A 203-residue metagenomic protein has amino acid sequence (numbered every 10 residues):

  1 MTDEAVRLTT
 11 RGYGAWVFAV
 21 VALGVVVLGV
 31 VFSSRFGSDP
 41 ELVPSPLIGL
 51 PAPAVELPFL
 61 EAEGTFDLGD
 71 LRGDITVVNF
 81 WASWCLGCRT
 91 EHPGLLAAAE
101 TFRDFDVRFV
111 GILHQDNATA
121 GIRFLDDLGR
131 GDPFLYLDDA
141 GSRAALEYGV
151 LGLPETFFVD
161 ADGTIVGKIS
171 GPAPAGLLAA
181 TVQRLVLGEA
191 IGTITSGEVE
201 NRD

Functional and structural regions predicted by a protein language model:
M1-E56, E198-D203: N-terminal targeting signals for export/organelle localization
R11, E155-D203: Thiol-/selenol-based redox modules, centered on thioredoxin-like and closely related oxidoreductase domains
V55-T76: A short beta-strand-turn-helix
D74-T76, W81-W84, G152: Short pre-active-site segment immediately N-terminal to redox-active cysteine/selenocysteine motifs in thiol-based
F80-A97: Conserved redox-active cysteine motifs that mediate thiol-disulfide chemistry, especially di-cysteine Cys-X(1-2)-Cys
T90, A97-D104, D126-R130, T164 (+1 more regions): Sec-exported extracytoplasmic/periplasmic mature domains
V110, I122-D162: Short, internal strand/loop/helix patches that form the active-site neighborhood or redox-interaction surface
